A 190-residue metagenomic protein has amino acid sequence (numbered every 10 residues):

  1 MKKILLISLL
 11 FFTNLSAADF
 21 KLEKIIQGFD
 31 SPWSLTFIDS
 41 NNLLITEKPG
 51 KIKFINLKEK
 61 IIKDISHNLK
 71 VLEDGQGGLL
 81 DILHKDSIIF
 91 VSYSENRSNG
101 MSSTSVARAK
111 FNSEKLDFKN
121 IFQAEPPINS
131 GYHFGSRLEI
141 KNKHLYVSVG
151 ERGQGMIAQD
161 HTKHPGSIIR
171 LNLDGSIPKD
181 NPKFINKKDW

Functional and structural regions predicted by a protein language model:
I4-N14: Sec-dependent N-terminal signal peptides
S16-G155: Acidic, Gly/Ser/Thr-rich repeat motifs that build Ca2+-stabilized beta-propeller blades
A17-F20, S176-N186: Blade/loop signatures of beta-propeller domains
G28, P32, A124, S167 (+2 more regions): Surface-exposed loop/turn and secondary-structure junction residues enriched for glycine/proline
T104-S113, H161-D174: Beta-propeller blade signature
K141-Y146, R170-P178: Bacterial peptidoglycan biogenesis and beta-lactam-recognition machinery
Q159-H164, K187-W190: Short, contiguous, pocket-lining structural segments that sit at or immediately flank catalytic/ligand-binding sites
